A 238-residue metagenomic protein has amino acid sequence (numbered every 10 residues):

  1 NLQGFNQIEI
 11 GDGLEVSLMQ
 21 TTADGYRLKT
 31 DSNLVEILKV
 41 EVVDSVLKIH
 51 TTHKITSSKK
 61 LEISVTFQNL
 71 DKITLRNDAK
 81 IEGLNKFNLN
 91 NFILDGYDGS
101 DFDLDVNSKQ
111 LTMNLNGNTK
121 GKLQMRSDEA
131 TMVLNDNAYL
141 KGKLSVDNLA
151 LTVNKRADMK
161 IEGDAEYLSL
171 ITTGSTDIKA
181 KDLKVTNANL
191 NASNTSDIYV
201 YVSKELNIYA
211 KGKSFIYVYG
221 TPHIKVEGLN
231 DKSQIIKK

Functional and structural regions predicted by a protein language model:
N1-K238: Intrinsically disordered, low-complexity terminal regions
